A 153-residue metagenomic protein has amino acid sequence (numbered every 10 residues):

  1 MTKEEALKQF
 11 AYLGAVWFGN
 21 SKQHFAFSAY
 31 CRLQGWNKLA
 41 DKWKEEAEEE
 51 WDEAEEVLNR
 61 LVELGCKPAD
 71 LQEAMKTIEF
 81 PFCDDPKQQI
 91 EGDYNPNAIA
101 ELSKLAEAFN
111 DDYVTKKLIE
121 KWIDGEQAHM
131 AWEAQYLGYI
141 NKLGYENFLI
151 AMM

Functional and structural regions predicted by a protein language model:
M1-M153: Iron-associated oxidoreductase/ferritin-like identity signal
